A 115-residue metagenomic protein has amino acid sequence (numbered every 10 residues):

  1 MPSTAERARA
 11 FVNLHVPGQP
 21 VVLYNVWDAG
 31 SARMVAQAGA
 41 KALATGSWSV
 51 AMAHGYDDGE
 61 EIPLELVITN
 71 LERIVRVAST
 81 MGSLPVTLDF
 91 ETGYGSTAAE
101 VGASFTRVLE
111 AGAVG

Functional and structural regions predicted by a protein language model:
M1-N25, A29-Q37: N-terminal amphipathic alpha-helix/helix-capping segment at the start of soluble metabolic enzymes
E6-R9, Y56-L88, A111: Alpha-helix-loop-beta-strand connector modules within alpha/beta enzyme cores
G18-V21, A40-K41, S79-P85, A113-V114: Short, well-ordered coil/turn segments that N-cap beta-strands
V22-D28, L43-T45, V86-F90: Hydrophobic faces of well-ordered beta-strands that scaffold small-molecule active sites in alpha/beta enzyme cores
D28, V35, I74, D89 (+2 more regions): Conserved, mostly hydrophobic/aromatic
A42-I68, F90-T97: Glycine-rich, proline-tolerant flexible connector loops at the mouths of alpha/beta enzymes
T97-G115: A short alpha/beta connector and helix-capping loop motif
